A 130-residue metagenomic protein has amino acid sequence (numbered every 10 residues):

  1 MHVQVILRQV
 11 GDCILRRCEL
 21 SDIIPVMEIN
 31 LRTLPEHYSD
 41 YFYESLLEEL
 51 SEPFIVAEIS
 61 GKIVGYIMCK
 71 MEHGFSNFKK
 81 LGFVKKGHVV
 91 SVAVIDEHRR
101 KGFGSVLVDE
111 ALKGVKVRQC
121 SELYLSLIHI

Functional and structural regions predicted by a protein language model:
M1-R17: Eukaryotic N-terminal low-complexity, Ser/Thr- and Lys/Arg-rich leader segments that predominantly function as
V5-R8, L20-I24, E28-R99, V108-R118: Acetyl-CoA-dependent GNAT
G102: Glycine-rich phosphate-binding loop
S105: Residues forming the Rossmann-fold NAD(P)(H) cofactor-binding site
S121: Short acidic/polar active-site loop segments enriched in Thr and Asp
H129-I130: Conserved small/polar residues in nucleotide/adenosyl-binding loops
